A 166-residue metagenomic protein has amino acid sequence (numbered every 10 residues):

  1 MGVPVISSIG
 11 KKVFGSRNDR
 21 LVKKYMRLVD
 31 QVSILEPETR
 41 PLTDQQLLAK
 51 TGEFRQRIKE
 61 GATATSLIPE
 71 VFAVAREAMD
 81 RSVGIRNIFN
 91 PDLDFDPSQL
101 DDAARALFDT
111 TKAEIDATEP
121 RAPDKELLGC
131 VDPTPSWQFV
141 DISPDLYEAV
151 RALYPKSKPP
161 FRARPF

Functional and structural regions predicted by a protein language model:
M1-L35: Charged, compositionally biased N-terminal leader segments and the immediate start of the first structured element
L21-F166: Conserved pre-motif I regulatory segment
